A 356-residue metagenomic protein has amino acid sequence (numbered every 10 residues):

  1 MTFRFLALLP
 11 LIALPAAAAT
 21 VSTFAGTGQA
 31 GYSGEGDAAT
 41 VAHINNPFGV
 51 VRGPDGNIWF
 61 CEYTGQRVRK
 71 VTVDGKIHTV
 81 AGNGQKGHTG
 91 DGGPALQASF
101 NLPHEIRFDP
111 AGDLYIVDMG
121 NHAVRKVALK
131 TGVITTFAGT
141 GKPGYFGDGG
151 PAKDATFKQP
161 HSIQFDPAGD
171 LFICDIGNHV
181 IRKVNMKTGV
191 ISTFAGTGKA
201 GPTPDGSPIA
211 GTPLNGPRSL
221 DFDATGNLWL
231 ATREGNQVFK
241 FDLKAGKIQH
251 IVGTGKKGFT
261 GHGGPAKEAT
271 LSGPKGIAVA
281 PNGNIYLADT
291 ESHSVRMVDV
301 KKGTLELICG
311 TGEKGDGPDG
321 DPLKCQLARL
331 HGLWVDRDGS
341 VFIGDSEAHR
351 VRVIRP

Functional and structural regions predicted by a protein language model:
R4-P15: Bacterial N-terminal signal peptides
T20-N46, K76-L102, T131-Q159, T188-G216 (+2 more regions): Gly/Pro-rich loop segments of beta-rich domains
R52-D55, F108-A111, F165-A168, F222-T225 (+2 more regions): Residue-level detector of Asp-centered blade-edge/turn motifs that repeat once per structural unit in beta-propeller
N57-W59, D113-Y115, D170-F172, N227-L230 (+2 more regions): Conserved beta-propeller blade signature
Y63, M119, I176, R233 (+3 more regions): Short loop/turn segments immediately following the C-termini of beta-strands
Q66-K70, H122-K126, V133, H179-K183 (+4 more regions): A short loop-to-beta-strand structural motif that recurs across blades of beta-propeller domains
R329-P356: Blade-level signature of beta-propeller repeat domains, shared across WD40, Kelch, NHL, RCC1 and BNR/Asp-box propellers
